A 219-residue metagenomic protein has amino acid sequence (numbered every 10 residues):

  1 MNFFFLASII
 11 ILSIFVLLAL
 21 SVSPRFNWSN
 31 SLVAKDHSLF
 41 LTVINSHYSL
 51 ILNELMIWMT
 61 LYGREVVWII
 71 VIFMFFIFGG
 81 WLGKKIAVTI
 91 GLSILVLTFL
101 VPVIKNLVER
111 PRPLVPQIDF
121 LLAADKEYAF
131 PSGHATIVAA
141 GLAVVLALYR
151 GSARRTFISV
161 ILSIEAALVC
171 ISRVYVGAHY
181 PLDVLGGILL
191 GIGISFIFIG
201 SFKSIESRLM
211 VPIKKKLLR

Functional and structural regions predicted by a protein language model:
M1-V67, P102-A123, E127: N-terminal transmembrane-helix/juxtamembrane module of multi-pass inner/ER membrane proteins
S8, K84-S93, F157-I161, L182 (+1 more regions): Alpha-helical transmembrane segments of integral membrane proteins
F15-S21, L95-L100, I164-G177: Aromatic-anchored segments of alpha-helical transmembrane domains
V22, F78-G80, V108-E109, R150 (+1 more regions): Short helix-capping/hinge motifs at transmembrane helix termini and TM-loop junctions
Y48-L55, L82, R150-F157: Juxtamembrane loop-transmembrane helix junctions in multi-pass integral membrane proteins, especially the extracellular
V71-L100: Interfacial segments of alpha-helical transmembrane regions
I72, I118-R219: Membrane-embedded catalytic cores of phosphoryl/pyrophosphoryl-handling enzymes
L95-V103, L107-E109, L185, L190-G191: Membrane helix-loop-helix hairpins that form the core translocation module of multi-pass transporters
